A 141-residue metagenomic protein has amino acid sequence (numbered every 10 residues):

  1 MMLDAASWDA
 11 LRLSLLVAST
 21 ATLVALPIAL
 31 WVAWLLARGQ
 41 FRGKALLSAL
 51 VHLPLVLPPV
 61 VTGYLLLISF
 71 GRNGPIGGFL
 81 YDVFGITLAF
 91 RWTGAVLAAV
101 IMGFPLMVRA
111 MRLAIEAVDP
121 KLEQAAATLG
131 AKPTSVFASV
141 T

Functional and structural regions predicted by a protein language model:
M2-E116, S135, V140-T141: Membrane-water interface segments at the C-terminal ends of transmembrane alpha-helices in multi-pass inner-membrane
L122-E123: Helix-turn-helix DNA-binding elements, focusing on the entry/boundary residues of the two helices that contact DNA
A126: The alpha-helix within a helix-turn-helix
L129-G130: Glycine/proline-centered hinge or cleavage motifs at structural transition points of membrane proteins
